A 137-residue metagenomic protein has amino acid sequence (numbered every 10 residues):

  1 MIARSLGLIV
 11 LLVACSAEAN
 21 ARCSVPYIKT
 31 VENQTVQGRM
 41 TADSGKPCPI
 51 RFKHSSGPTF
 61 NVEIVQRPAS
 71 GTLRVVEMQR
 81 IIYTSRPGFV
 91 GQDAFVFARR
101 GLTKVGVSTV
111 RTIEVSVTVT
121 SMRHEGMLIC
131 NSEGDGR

Functional and structural regions predicted by a protein language model:
M1-G7: Bacterial N-terminal signal peptides that target proteins for export
V10-A19: Hydrophobic h-region of N-terminal signal peptides that target proteins for export in Gram-negative bacteria
A19-G57, K104-R137: Extracellular interdomain linkers/hinges and stalk-like, low-complexity segments in secreted or single-pass
T41-Q79: Surface-exposed or secretory-pathway low-complexity segments enriched in glycine-proline and Ser/Thr/acidic residues
M78, R100-L102, M122: Solvent-exposed coil/turn segments that connect beta secondary-structure elements in extracytoplasmic/periplasmic
R86: Residue-level recognition of the GNAT/N-acetyltransferase active site
V90-T103: A short beta-strand micro-motif common to beta-rich folds, especially ectodomain repeats
